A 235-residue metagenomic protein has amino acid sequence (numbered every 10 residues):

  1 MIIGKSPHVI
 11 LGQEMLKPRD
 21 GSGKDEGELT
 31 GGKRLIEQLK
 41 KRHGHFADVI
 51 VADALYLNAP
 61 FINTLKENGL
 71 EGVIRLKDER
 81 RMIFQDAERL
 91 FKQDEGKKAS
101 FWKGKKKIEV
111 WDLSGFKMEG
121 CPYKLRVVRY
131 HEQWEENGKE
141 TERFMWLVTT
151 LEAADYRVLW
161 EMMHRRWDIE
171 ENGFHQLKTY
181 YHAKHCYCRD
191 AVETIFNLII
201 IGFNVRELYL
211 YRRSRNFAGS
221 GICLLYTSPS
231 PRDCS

Functional and structural regions predicted by a protein language model:
M1-E71: Conserved, well-structured functional cores that handle cations and Mg-NTP chemistry
G32, V49-L55, G72, L147 (+2 more regions): Short, conserved catalytic/metal-binding motifs centered on acidic residues
E71-D168: An anionic, glycine-rich sequence signature occurring as long contiguous blocks
A154-C188: Short amphipathic alpha-helical "interface-anchor" segments enriched in bulky aromatics
C188-I199: Membrane-interface transmembrane-helix boundary segments in multi-pass integral membrane proteins
F203-F217: Primarily interfacial, aromatic-capped hydrophobic alpha-helices that serve as membrane anchors
Y226-C234: Single conserved hydrophobic/aromatic residue that forms the stacking wall/gate of nucleotide- or nucleobase-binding
